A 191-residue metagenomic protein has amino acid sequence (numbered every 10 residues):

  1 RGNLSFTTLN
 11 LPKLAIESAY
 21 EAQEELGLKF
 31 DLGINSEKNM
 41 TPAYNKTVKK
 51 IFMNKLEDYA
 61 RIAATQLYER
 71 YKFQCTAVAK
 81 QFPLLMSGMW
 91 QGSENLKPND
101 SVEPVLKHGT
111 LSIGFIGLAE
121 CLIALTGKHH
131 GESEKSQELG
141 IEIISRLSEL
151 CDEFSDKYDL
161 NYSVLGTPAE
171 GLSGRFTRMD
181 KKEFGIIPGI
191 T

Functional and structural regions predicted by a protein language model:
R1-K107, K128-H129, S133-T191: Conserved catalytic cores of very large enzyme subunits
V102-L122: Conserved phosphate/anionic-ligand binding catalytic regions in large, soluble enzymes, centered on
